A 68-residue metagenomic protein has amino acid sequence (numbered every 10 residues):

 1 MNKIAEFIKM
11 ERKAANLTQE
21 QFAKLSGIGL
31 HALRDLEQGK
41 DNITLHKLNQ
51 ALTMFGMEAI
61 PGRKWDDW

Functional and structural regions predicted by a protein language model:
M1-A14: A short, Lys/Arg-rich alpha-helix, primarily the initiator
F7, T18, T44-K47: Residues that mark the N-terminal boundary/hinge immediately upstream of a DNA-recognition element
L17-R34: Short alpha-helical DNA-recognition segment
H46-G62: DNA major-groove recognition helix of helix-turn-helix/homeodomain DNA-binding modules
D66-W68: Helix-turn-helix/homeodomain-like alpha-helical modules used for DNA recognition and transcription-factor dimerization
